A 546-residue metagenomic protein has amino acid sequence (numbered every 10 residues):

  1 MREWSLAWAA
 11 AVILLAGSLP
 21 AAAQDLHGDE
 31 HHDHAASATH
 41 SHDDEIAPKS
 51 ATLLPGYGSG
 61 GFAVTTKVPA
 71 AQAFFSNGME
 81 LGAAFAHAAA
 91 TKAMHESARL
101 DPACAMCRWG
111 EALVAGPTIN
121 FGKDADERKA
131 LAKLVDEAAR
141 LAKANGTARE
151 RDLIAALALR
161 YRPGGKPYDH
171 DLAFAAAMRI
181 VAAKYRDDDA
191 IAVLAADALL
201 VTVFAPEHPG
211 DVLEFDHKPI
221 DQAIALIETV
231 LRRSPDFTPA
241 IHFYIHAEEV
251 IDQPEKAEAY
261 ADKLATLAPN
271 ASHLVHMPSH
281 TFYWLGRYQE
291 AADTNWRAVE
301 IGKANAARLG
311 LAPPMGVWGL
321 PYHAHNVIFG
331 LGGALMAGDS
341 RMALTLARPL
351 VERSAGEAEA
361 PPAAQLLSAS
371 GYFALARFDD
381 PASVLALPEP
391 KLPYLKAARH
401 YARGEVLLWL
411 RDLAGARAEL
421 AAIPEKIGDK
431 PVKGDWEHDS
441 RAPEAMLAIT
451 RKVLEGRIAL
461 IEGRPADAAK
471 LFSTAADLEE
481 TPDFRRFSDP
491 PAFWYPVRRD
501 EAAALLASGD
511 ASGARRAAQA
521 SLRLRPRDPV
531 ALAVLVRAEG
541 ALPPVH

Functional and structural regions predicted by a protein language model:
A7-S18: Bacterial N-terminal signal peptides
A21-A23: Boundary at the C-terminal end of the N-terminal hydrophobic targeting segment
A38-C104, R108-D187, L194-D236, I241-E255 (+10 more regions): Short coil/linker segments at helix-helix boundaries
A90, L131, A223, A257 (+9 more regions): Solenoid-repeat scaffolds in large eukaryotic assemblies
L408-R411, E444-L478, Y495-A511, L524 (+1 more regions): C-terminal substrate/ligand-recognition segments
